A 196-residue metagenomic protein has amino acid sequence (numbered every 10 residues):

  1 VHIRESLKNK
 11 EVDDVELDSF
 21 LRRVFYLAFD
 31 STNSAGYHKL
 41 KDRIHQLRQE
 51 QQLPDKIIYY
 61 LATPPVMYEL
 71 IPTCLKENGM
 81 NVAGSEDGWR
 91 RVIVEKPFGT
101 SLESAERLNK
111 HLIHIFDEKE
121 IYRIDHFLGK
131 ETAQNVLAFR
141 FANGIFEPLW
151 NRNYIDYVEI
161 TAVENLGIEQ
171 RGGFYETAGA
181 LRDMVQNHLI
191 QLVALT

Functional and structural regions predicted by a protein language model:
V1-T196: Secretory/organelle targeting and membrane-embedding segments
